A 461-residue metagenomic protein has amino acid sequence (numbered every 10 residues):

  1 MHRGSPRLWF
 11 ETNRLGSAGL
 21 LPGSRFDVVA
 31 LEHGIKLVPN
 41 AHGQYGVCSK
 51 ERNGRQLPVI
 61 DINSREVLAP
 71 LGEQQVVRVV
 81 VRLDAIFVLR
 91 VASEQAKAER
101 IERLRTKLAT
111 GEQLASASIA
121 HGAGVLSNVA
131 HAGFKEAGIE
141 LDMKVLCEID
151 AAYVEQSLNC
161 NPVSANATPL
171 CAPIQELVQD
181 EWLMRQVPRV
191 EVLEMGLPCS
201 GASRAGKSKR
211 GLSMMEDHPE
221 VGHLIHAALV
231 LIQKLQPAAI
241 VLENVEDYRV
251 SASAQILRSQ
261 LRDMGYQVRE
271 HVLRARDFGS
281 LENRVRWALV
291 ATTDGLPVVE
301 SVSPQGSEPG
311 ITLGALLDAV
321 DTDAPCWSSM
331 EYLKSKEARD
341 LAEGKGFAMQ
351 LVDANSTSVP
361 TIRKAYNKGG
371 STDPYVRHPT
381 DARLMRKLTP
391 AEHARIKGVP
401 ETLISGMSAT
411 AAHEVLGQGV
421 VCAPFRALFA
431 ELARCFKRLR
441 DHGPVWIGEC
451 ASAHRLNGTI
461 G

Functional and structural regions predicted by a protein language model:
G4-P6, R14, G23-R103, K336-G461: C-terminal target-recognition/interaction regions appended to catalytic cores
G16, K135, N159, R262 (+1 more regions): Short polybasic/polar patches that bind polyanions
R105-Q236, E246-R249: Core alpha/beta nucleotide-donor-binding catalytic domains of modification enzymes
D180-V190, A202-K368, G458-T459: Class I S-adenosyl-L-methionine
